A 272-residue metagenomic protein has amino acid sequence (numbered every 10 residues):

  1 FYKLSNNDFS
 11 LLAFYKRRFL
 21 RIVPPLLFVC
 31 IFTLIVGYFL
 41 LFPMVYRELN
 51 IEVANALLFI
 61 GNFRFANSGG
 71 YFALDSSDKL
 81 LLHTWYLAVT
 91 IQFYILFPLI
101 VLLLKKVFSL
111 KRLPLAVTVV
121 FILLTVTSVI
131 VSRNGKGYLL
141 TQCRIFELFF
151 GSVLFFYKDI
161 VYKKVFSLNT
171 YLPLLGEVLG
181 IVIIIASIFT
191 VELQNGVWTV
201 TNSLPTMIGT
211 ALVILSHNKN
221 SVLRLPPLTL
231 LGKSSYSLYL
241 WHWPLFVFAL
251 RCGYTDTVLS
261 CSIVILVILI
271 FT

Functional and structural regions predicted by a protein language model:
F1-T272: Membrane-interface helix/loop caps of multi-pass membrane proteins
